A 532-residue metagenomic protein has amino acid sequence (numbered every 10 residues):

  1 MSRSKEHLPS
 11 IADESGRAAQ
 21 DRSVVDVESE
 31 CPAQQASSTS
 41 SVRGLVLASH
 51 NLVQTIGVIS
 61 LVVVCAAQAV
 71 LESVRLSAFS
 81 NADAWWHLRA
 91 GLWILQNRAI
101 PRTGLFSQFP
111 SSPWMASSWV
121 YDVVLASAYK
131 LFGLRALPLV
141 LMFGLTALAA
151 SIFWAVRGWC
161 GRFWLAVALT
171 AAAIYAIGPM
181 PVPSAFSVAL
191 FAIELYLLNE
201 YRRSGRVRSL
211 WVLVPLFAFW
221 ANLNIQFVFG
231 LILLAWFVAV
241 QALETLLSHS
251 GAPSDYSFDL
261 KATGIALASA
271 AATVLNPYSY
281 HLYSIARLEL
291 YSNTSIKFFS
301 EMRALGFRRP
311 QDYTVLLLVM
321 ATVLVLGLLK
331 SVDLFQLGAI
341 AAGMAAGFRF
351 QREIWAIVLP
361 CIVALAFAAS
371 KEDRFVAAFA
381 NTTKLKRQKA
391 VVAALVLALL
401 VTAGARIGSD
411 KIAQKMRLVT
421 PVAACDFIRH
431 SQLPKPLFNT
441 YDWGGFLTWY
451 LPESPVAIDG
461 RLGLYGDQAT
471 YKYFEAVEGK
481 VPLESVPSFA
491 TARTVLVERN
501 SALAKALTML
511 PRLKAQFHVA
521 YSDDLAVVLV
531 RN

Functional and structural regions predicted by a protein language model:
D83, L95-I100, I225-L329: Transmembrane catalytic cores of multi-pass membrane glycosyltransferases and polysaccharide-assembly enzymes
L139-G158: Transmembrane-helix motifs of polytopic, lipid-linked glycan transferases
A171-A176, S209-I225, A268-T273, A341-G347: Membrane-interface alpha helices of multi-pass inner-membrane proteins
E194-L210, A321-K330: Membrane-interface transmembrane helices that cradle and orient dolichyl/undecaprenyl
E200-A218, L260-G264, L337-A341: Short hydrophobic alpha-helices at membrane interfaces in multi-pass membrane enzymes
A377-Q432, D442-G444, L451, G460-L462 (+2 more regions): Membrane-proximal, lumen/periplasm-facing interface regions of secretory-pathway glyco- and lipid-modifying enzymes
R429-Q468, S488, R493-E498, L529: Short periplasmic/luminal acceptor-recognition loop of GT-C membrane glycosyltransferases, typified by
Y450, A469-A526: Periplasmic/luminal catalytic loop of GT-C fold multi-pass membrane glycosyltransferases that transfer sugars from
